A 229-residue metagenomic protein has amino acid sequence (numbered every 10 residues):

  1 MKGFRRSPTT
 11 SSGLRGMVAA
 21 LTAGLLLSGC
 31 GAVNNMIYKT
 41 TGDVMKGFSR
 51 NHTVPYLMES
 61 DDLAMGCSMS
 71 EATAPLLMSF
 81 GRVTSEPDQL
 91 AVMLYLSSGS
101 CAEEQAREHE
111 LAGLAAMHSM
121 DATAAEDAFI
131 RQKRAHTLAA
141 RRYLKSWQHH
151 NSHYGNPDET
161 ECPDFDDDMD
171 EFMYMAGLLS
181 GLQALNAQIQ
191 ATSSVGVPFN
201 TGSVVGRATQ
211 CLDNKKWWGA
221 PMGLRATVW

Functional and structural regions predicted by a protein language model:
G3-V18: Bacterial N-terminal signal peptides that target proteins for export
V18-S28: Bacterial N-terminal signal peptides
G31-K215: N-terminal alpha-helical interaction modules that lie
W217-L224: Structural signature of alpha-solenoid helical repeat junctions
